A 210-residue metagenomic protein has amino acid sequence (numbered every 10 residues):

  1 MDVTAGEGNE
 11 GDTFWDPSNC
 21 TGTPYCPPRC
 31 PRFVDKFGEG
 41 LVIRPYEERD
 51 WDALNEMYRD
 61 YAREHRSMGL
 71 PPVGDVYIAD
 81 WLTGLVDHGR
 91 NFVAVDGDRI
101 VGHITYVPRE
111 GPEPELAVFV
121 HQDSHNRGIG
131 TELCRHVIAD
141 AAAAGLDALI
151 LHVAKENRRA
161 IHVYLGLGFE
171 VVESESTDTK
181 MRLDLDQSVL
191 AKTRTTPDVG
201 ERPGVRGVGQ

Functional and structural regions predicted by a protein language model:
M1-F37, L185: Acyl-donor-binding surface of acyltransferase catalytic domains
Y46, V120, V153: Hydrophobic adenine-recognition pocket in adenosine-nucleotide-binding enzymes
R49, E56-E115, H121, G209: Acetyl-CoA-dependent GNAT
V120, N126-A143, H162-G166: Conserved acetyl-CoA-binding loop-helix of GNAT-fold acetyltransferases
T131, K155-E175: Conserved active-site alpha-helix within GNAT-family acetyltransferase domains
A141-A154: Conserved GNAT acetyl-CoA-binding A-motif
A154-N157, S174-Q210: C-terminal "cap" of GNAT-fold acetyltransferases
